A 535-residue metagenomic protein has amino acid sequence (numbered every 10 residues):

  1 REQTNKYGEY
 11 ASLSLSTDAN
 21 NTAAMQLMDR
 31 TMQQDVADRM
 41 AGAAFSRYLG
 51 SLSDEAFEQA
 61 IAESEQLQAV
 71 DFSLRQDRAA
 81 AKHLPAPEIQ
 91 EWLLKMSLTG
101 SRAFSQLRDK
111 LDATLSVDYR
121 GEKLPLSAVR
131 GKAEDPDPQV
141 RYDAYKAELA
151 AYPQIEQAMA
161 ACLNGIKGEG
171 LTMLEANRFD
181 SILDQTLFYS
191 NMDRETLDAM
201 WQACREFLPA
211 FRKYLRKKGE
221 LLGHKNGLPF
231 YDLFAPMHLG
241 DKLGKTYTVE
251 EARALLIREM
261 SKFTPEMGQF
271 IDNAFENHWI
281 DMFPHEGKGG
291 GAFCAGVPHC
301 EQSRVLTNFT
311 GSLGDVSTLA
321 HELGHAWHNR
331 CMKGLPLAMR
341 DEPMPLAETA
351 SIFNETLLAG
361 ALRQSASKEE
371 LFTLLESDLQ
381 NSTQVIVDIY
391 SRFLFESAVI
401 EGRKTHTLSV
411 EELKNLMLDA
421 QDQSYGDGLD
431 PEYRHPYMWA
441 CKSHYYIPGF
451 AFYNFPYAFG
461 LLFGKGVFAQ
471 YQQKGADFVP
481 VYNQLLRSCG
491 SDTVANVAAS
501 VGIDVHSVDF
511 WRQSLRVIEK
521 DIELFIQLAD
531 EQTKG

Functional and structural regions predicted by a protein language model:
R1-K242, R253, L528-K534: A well-structured
F45-L49, I61, V70-K82, A103 (+8 more regions): C-terminal, non-catalytic "cap/extension" segments appended to globular domains
R178, T307-K333, S351-I352, T356 (+2 more regions): Active-site recognition of the HExxH zinc-binding catalytic motif
F179-D184, G227-Y231, G291-Q302, E322-K333 (+2 more regions): Active-site-adjacent bridging/hinge elements
K217, L221, K225-G268, D272 (+4 more regions): Long, K/E/R/D-enriched contiguous segments that form extended
L243-V249, P298-A320: Short pre-active-site segment immediately N-terminal to the catalytic Zn-binding motif
G244-Y247, I280-Q302: Catalytic zinc-binding patch centered on the HExxH motif and its immediate surroundings that defines zinc-dependent
P343-E370, D378-Q380, Q384, G460: Post-HExxH zinc-binding segment in Zn-dependent metallohydrolases
